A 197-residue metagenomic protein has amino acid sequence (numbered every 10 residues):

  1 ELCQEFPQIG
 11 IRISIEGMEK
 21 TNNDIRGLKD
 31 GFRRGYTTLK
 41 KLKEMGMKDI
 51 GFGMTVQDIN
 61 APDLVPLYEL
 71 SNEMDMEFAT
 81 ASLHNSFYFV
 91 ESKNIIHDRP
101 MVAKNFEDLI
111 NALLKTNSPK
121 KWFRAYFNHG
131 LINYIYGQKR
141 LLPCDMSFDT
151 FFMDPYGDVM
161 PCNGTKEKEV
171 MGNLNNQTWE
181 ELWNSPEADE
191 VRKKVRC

Functional and structural regions predicted by a protein language model:
C3-M160, G164-Q177: Radical SAM enzyme [4Fe-4S]-AdoMet core and its adjacent flexible, acidic and glycine-rich loops/tails across
T165-C197: Membrane-interface junctions of multi-pass transporters
